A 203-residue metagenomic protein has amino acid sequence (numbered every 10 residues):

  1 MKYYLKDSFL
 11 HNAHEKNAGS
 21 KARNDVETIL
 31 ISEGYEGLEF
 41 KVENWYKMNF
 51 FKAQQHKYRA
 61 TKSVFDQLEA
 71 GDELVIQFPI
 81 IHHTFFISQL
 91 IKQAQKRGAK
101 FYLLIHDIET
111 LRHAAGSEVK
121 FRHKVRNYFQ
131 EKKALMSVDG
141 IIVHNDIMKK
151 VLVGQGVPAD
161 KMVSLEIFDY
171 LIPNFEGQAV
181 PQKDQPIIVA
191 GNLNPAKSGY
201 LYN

Functional and structural regions predicted by a protein language model:
M1-H83, L111: N-terminal pre-catalytic "stem/leader" segment of glycosyltransferase-like enzymes
G34, A70-D72, G98, S137-D139 (+2 more regions): Short, well-ordered alpha-helix to beta-strand connector turns
E73-V75, A94-A114: Active-site proximal beta-strand in glycosyltransferases
F78, D107, N145-I147: Helix N-cap/beta->alpha junction signal
K92-K96, K100, K120-G140: Membrane-proximal helix-turn-helix segments that form the acceptor-binding/catalytic region of lipid-linked
M136-K161, S198: A short, active-site helix/loop in glycosyltransferases that binds the activated sugar's phosphate group
I147, I167-F168: Carbohydrate-associated surface elements
L171-P173, G177-N203: Conserved catalytic-core segment of nucleotide-activated headgroup transferases in glycan assembly
